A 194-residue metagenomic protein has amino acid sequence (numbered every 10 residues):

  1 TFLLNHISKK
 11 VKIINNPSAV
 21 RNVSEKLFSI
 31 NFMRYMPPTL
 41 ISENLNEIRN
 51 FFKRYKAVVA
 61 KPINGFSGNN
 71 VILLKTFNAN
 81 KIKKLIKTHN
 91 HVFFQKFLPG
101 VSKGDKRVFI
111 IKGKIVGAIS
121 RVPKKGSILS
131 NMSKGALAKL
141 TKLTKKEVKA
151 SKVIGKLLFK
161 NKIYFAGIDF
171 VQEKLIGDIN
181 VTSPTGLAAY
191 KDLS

Functional and structural regions predicted by a protein language model:
T1, K61, L187: Catalytic cores of nucleic-acid ligases and guanylyltransferases
T1-I41, N46-E47: Conserved N-proximal alpha/beta basic substrate-recognition cap immediately N-terminal to, or forming the N-lobe
V11-K12, R34-P37, K56-A57, N90-V92 (+2 more regions): A structural micro-motif
P17-R21, R121-P123, V171-I176: Short glycine-enriched loops at secondary-structure junctions
P17-S18, I63, F97-L98, F109 (+2 more regions): Anionic group-transfer/hydrolysis microenvironments
P37, G104-K106, I168, G177: Change "...and in nucleic-acid phosphodiester-cleaving endonucleases..." to "...and in nucleic-acid processing enzymes
L45-N46, K53-A57, N64-A150, I154-L157: Phosphate-binding site of ATP-dependent enzymes
K142-S194: ATP-dependent carboxylate activation and anion-phosphoryl transfer catalytic cores that bind Mg-ATP to form
